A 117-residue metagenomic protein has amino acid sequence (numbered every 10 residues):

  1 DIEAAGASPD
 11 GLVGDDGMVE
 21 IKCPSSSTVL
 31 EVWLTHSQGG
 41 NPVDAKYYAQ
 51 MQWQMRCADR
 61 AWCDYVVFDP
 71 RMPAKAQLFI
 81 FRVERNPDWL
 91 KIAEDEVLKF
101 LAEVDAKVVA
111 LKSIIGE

Functional and structural regions predicted by a protein language model:
D1-E117: Accessory terminal regions of nucleic-acid processing enzymes
